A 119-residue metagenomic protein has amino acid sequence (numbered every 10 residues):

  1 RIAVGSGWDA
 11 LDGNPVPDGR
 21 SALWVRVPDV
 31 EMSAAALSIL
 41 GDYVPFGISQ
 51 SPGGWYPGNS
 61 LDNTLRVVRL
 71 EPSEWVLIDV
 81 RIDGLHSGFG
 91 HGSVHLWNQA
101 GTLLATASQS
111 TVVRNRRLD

Functional and structural regions predicted by a protein language model:
R1-D119: Terminal targeting signals and extreme-terminal segments of soluble enzymes
